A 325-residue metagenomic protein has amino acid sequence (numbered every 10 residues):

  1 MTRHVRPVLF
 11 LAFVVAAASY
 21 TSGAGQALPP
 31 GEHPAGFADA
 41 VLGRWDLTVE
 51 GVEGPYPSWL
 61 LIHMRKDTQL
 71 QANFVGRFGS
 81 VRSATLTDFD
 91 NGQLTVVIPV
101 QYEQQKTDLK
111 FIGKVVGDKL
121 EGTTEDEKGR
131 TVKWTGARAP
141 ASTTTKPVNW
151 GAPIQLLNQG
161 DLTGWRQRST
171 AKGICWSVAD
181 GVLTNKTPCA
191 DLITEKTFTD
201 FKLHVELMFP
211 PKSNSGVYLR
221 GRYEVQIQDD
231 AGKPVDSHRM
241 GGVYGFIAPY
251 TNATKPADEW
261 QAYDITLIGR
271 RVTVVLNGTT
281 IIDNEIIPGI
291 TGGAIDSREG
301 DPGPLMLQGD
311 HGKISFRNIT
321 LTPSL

Functional and structural regions predicted by a protein language model:
M1-V5: N-terminal secretory signal peptides that target proteins for export/translocation
R6-L9, T194: N-terminal leader/targeting signatures
V8-S19: Bacterial N-terminal signal peptides
T21-A27: Boundary at the C-terminal end of the N-terminal hydrophobic targeting segment
A27-G36, A40-R44, V49-L325: Carbohydrate-interacting regions of secretory-pathway proteins
